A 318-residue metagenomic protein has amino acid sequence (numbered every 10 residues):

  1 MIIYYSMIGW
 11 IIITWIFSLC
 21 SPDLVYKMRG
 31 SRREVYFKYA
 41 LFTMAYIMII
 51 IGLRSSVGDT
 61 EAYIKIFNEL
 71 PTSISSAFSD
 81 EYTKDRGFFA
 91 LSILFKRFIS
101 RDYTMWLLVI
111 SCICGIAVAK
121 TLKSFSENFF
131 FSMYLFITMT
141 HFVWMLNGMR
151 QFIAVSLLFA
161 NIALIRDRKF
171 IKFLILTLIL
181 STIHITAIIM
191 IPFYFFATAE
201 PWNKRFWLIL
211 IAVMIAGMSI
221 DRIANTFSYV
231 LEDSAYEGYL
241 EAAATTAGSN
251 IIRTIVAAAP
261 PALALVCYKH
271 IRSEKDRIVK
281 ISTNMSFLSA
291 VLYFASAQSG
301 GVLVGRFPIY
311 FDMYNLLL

Functional and structural regions predicted by a protein language model:
E61-I64, F89, Y194-D312: Alpha-helical transmembrane segments and terminal signal-anchor/GPI-anchor hydrophobic tails, characterized by long
E61-T72, F78-S100: Short hydrophobic/aromatic helix or loop-helix immediately within or flanking a transmembrane segment in polytopic
R86, F98-I113: Loop-to-helix entry region of an early transmembrane alpha helix in multi-pass inner-membrane enzymes
S92, W106-A117, L157, N315: Transmembrane alpha-helices of multi-pass, membrane-embedded glycan-processing enzymes that use lipid-linked
A119-M139: Transmembrane-helix signature of polytopic, membrane-embedded enzymes that assemble or transfer cell-envelope glycans
L146-F152: Short acidic/glycine- and proline-prone juxtamembrane loop motifs at membrane-interface regions of multi-pass membrane
L158-I171: Membrane-interface transmembrane helices that cradle and orient dolichyl/undecaprenyl
F173-I175, T186-A197: Transmembrane-embedded, aromatic-rich helix segments that form part of the hydrophobic channel/pocket engaging
